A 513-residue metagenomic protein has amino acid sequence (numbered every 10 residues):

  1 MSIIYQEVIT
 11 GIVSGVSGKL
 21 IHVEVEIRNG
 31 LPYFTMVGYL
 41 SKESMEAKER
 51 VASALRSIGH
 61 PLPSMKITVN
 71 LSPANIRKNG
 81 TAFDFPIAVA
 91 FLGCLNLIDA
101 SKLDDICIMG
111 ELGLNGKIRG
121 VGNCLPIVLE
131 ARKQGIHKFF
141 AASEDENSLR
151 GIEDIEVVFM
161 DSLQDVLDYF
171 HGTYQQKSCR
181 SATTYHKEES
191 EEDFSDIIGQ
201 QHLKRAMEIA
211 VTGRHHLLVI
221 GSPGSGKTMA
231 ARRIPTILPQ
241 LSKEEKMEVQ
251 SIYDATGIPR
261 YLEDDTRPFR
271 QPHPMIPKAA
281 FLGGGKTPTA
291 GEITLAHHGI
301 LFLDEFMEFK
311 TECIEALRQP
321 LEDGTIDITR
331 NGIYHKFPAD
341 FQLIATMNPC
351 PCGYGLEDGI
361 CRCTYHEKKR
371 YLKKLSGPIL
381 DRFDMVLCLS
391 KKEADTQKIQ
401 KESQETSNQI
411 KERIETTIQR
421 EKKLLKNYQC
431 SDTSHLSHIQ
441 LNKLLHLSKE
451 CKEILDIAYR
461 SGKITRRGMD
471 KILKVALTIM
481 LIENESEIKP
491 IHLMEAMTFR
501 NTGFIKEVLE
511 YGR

Functional and structural regions predicted by a protein language model:
M1-L218, S225-T228, T329, E487-R513: Peripheral, non-AAA+ core regions of ATP-driven protein-machinery
V37-K48, P63, N70-G80, P288 (+1 more regions): Basic, amphipathic alpha-helical bundle interface domains used for macromolecular binding and assembly
L62-M65, K102-L103, K133-G135, E153 (+7 more regions): Short loop/turn elements that form and flank the Walker-type P-loop nucleotide-binding site in RecA-like NTPase cores
M109, M160, A296, F302-F309: Hydrophobic residues in beta-strands of the RecA-like P-loop NTPase core, especially within AAA+ ATPase
G113, I300, F306-E308, E315-R318: Catalytic acidic motif of RecA-like/P-loop NTPases
E208, P268, A279-I300: Conserved alpha-helical scaffold flanking the Walker A/P-loop in AAA+ ATPase domains
V219-I258: Walker A/P-loop
G221, G283, E305: The Walker A (P-loop) glycine that initiates the GxxxxGKT/S ATP-binding motif of P-loop NTPases
